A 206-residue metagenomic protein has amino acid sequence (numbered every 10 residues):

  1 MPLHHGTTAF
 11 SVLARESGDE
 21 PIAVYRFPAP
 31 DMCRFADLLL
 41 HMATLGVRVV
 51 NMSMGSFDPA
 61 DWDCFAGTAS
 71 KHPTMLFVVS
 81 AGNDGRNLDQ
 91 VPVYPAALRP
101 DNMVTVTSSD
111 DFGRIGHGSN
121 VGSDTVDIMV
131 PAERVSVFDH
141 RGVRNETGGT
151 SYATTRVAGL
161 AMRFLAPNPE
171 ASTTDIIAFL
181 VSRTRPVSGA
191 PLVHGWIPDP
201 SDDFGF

Functional and structural regions predicted by a protein language model:
M1-P59, T184: Subtilisin-like peptidase catalytic core
A14-G18, L40-T44, S70, P100 (+3 more regions): Sec-exported extracytoplasmic/periplasmic mature domains
P21-R26, R48-S53, L76-S80, M103-T107 (+1 more regions): Structural recognition of the beta-strand scaffold that forms the well-ordered cores of secreted hydrolase catalytic
P28-D31, G55-P59, N83-N87, S109-R114 (+2 more regions): Solvent-exposed loop/turn segments at secondary-structure junctions within structured extracellular/periplasmic domains
F35, L39, W62-A66, N87-A96: Distinct, well-ordered alpha-helical segments
V47-M54, N102-T105, A166-F206: C-terminal subdomain of the subtilisin-like protease fold in secreted/lumenal serine endopeptidases
P59-S80, Y94, N102: Catalytic-core regions built around general acid/base machinery
V93-A166, E170: Extracellular S/T/G-rich loop segment that most often corresponds to the catalytic His/Ser-adjacent loop
